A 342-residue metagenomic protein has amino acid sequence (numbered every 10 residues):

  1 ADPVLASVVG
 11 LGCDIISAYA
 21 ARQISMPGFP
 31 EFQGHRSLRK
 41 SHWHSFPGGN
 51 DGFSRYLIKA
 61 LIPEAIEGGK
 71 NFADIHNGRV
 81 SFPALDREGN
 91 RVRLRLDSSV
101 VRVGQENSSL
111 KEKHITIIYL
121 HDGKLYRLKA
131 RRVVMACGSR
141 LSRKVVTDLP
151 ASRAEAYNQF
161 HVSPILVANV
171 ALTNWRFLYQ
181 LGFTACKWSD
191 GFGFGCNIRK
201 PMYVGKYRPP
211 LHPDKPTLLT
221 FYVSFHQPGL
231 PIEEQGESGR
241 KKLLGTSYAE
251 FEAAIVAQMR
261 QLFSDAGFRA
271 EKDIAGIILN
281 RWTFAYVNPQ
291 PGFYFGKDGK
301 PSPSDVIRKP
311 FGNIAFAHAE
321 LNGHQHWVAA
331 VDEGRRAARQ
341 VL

Functional and structural regions predicted by a protein language model:
A1-S98, Q105-K113: Active-site/ligand-binding neighborhood in enzyme catalytic cores
P3, D14, G28-F32, K144-D148 (+3 more regions): Short, solvent-exposed loop/turn and secondary-structure capping segments
L38-G49, E88, L125, V133 (+5 more regions): Conserved aromatic-histidine-acidic binding/catalytic patches
S81-N90, S99-I118, R281-P301: Charged, often glycine-rich, active-site loop that binds/positions anionic groups
V92, L96-T220, S224-G229: Mid-domain catalytic core of redox enzymes that form a hydrophobic substrate pocket/lid adjacent to a catalytic redox
L120, A171, F177-L342: Conserved flavin/dinucleotide-binding core of flavoenzymes
